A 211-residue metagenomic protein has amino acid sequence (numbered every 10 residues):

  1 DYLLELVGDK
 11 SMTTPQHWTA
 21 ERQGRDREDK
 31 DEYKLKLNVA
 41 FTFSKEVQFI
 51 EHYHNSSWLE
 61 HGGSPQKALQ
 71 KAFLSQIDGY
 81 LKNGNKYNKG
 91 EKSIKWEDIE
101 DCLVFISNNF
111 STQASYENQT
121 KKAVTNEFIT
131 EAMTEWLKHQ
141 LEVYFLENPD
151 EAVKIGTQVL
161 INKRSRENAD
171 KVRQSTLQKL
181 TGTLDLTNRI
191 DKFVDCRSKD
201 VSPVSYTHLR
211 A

Functional and structural regions predicted by a protein language model:
D1-Y206, R210: GHKL-family ATPase ATP-binding module
